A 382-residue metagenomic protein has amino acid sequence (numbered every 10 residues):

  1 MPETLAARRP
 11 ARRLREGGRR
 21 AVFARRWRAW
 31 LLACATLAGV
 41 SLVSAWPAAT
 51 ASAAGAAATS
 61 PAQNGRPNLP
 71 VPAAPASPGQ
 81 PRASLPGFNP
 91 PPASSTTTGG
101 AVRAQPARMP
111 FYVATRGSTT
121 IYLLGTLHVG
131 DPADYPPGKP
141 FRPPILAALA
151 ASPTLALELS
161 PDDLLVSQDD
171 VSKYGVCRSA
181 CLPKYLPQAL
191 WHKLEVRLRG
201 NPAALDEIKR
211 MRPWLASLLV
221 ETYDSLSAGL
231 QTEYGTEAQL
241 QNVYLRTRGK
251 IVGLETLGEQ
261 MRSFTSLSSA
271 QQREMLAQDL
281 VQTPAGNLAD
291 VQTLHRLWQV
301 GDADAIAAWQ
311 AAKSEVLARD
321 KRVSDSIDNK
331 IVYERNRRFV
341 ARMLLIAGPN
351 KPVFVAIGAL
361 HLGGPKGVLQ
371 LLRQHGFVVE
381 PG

Functional and structural regions predicted by a protein language model:
M1-R26: N-terminal secretory signal peptides that target proteins for export/translocation
L14, W46, L69-V71, L85-F88: Hydrophobic/aromatic hotspots within intrinsically disordered, low-complexity regions
A29-A45: Bacterial N-terminal signal peptides
L42-Q80: Signal peptide processing junction and immediate N-terminal pro/mature segment of secreted/exported proteins
P72, P86-V102, R108-I331: Structured, acidic catalytic/metal-binding patches in enzyme active sites
P78-A83, R319: N-terminal non-globular leader segments, chiefly Sec-dependent signal peptides
K321-G382: A cross-kingdom marker for long, charged
